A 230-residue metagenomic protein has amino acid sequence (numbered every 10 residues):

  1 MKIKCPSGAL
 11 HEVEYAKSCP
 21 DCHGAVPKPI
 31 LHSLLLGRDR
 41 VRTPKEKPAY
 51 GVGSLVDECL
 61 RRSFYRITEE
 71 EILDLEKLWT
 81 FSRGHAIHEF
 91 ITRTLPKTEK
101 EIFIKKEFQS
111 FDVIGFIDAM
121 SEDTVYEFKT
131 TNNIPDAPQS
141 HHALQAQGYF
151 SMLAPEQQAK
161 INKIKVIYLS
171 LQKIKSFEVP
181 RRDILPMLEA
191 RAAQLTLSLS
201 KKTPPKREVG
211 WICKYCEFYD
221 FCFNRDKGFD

Functional and structural regions predicted by a protein language model:
M1-T124, N132-I134, P138-S140: Metal-dependent nuclease catalytic cores that hydrolyze phosphodiester bonds in DNA/RNA, characterized by
K2-P27, Q109-D112, P138-Q139, M152-D230: Metal-dependent nuclease catalytic regions and adjoining charged, substrate-binding loops involved in nucleic-acid end
C59, Y149, C216: A residue-level signal for conserved active-site and pocket-lining positions in enzyme catalytic cores
A86, F90, L144-M152: Short amphipathic alpha-helical face segments that pack within enzyme cores and frequently flank/anchor catalytic
E101-K105, A146, N162-K163: Generic alpha-helical hydrophobic packing signal
D118, E127, Q145: Acidic active-site catalytic centers that drive phospho-/nucleotidyl reactions and related ester hydrolyses
F128-T130, Y168: Residue-level recognition of conserved beta-strand positions in structured domain cores
T130-N133, S200: A broad detector of the eukaryotic-type serine/threonine protein kinase catalytic domain
